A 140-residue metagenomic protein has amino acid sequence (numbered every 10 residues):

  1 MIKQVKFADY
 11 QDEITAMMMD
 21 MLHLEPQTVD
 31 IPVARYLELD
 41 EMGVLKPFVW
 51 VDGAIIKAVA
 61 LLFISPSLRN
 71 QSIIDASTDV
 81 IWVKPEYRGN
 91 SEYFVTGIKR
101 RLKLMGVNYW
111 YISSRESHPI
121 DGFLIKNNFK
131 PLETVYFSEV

Functional and structural regions predicted by a protein language model:
M1-I31: Short amphipathic alpha-helix that is part of the acyltransferase structural core
E25-P47, V51-D52, A60-Q71: A conserved beta-strand-loop-helix scaffold within acyl/acetyltransferase catalytic domains
V44-L45, N128-K130: Short glycine-aromatic motifs
P66-T78, L132: A conserved beta-turn-beta hairpin within the catalytic core of GNAT-like acetyltransferases that forms part
S67-R69, G122-N128: Short proline/glycine-enriched turn/loop segments at secondary-structure junctions
I74-I125: Acyl-donor binding region in acyl/amide transferases
S113-S114, K130-V140: Conserved catalytic-core motifs of GNAT/GCN5-like acyltransferases
